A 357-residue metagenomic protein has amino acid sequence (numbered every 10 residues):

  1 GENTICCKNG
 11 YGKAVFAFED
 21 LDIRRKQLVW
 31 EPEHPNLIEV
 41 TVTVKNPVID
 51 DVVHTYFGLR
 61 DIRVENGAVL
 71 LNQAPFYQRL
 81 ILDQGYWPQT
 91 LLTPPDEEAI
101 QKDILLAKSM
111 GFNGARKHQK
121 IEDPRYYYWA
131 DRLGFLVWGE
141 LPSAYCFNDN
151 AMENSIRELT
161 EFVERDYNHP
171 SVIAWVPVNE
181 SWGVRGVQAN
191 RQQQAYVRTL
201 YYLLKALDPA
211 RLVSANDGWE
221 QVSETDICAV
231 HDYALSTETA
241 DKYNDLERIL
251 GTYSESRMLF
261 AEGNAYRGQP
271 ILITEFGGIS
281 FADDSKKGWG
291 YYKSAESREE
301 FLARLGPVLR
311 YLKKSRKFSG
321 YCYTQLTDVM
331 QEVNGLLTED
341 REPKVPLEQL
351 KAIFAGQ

Functional and structural regions predicted by a protein language model:
G1-H118, W129, L133-V137, E158 (+5 more regions): Secreted/periplasmic carbohydrate-active enzymes, especially glycoside hydrolases
Q27-P32, Q84-A99, M110-H118, G139-N154 (+4 more regions): The substrate-binding groove and active-site-proximal loops of carbohydrate-active enzymes, especially glycoside
R63-G67, E122-Y127, N154-R165, D217 (+2 more regions): Alpha-helical scaffolding within the catalytic cores of extracellular/periplasmic polymer-degrading hydrolases
Q78-L82, C228-A229, I271-F276: Active-site-proximal beta-strand elements of phosphoester/diester hydrolases
K120, P142, E180-W182, P209 (+4 more regions): Catalytic metal-binding/acid-base residues of hydrolase active sites
R132-G134, N148-I227, G268: Active-site neighborhood of glycoside hydrolase catalytic domains
G134-L141, A229-D232: Short hydrophobic/aromatic-enriched beta-strand-loop microsegments
S171-W175, A195, Y202, E224 (+1 more regions): Substrate-binding clefts and catalytic carboxylate motifs of secreted carbohydrate-active enzymes
